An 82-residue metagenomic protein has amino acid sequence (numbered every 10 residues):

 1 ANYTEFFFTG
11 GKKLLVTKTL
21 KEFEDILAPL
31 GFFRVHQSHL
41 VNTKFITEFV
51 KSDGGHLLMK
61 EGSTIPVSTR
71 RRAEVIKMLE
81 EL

Functional and structural regions predicted by a protein language model:
A1-K60: Conserved binding/recognition cores within well-folded domains
N42, S68-T69: Alpha-helix initiation/capping motif
M59-E61, T69, A73-L82: Eukaryotic intrinsically disordered, low-complexity regulatory linkers and tails enriched in Ser/Thr/Pro
